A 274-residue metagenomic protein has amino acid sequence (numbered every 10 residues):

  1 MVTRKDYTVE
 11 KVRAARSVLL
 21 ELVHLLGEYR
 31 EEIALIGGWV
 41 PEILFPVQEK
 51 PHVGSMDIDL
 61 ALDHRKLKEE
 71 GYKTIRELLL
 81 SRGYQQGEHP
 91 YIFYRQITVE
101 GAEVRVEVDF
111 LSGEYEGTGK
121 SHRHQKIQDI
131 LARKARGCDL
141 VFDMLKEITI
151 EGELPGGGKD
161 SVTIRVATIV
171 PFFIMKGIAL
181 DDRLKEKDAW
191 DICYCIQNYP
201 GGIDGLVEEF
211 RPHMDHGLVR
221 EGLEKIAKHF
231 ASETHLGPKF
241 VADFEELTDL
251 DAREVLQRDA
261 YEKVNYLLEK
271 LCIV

Functional and structural regions predicted by a protein language model:
M1-V274: Compositionally biased terminal segments of proteins
